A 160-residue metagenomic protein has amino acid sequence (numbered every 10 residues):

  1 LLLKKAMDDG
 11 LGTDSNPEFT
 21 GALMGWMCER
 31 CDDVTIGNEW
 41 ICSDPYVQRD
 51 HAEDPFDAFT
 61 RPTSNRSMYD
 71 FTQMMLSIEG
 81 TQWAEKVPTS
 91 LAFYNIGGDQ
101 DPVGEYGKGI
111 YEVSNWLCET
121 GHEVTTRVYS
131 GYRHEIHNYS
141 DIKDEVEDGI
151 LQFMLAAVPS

Functional and structural regions predicted by a protein language model:
L1-T60: Alpha/beta-hydrolase-fold enzymes
D57, P62-E85: Active-site nucleophile elbow and catalytic-triad environment of alpha/beta-hydrolase enzymes
D70-Q73, E112, E145, G149-Q152: Alpha-helical elements of Rossmann-like donor-binding domains used by nucleotide-donor carbohydrate transfer enzymes
A84-T89, E119-T120: Short, conserved loop/helix-junction motifs that constitute active-site signature segments in enzyme catalytic cores
Y94-G97: Short beta-strand/loop motif that positions the catalytic acidic residue of the alpha/beta-hydrolase fold
D99-D101, Y132-R133: Acidic beta-to-alpha connecting loop that harbors the catalytic carboxylate
Q100-E112: Conserved alpha/beta-hydrolase "acid-adjacent" motif
C118-S160: Catalytic active-site module of serine/aspartate enzymes centered on a nucleophile-bearing elbow/loop
